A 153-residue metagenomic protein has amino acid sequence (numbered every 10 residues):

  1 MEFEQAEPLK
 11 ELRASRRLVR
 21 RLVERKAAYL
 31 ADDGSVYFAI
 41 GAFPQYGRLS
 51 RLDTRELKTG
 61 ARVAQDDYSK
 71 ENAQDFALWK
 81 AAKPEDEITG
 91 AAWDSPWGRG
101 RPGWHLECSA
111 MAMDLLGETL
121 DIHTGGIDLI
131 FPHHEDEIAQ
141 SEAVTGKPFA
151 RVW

Functional and structural regions predicted by a protein language model:
M1-E7: Divalent metal-dependent hydrolysis catalytic cores, especially in the metallo-beta-lactamase
E11: Catalytic strand-loop-helix junctions within cyclic-nucleotide turnover domains
A14-W153: Alpha-helical recognition segments enriched in aromatics with Gly/Pro capping that present substrate-recognition
